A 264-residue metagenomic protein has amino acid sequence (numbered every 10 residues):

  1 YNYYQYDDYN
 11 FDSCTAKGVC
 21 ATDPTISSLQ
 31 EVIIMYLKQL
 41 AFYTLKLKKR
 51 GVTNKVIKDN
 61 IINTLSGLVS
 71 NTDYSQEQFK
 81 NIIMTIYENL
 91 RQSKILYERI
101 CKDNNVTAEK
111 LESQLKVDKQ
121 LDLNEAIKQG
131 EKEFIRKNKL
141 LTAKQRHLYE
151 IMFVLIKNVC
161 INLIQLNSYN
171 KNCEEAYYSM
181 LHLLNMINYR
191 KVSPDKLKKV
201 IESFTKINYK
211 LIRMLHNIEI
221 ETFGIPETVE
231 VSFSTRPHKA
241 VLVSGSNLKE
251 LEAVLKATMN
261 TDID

Functional and structural regions predicted by a protein language model:
Y1-D264: Metallocofactor- and cofactor-centric catalytic cores in central/energy metabolism, strongly enriched
